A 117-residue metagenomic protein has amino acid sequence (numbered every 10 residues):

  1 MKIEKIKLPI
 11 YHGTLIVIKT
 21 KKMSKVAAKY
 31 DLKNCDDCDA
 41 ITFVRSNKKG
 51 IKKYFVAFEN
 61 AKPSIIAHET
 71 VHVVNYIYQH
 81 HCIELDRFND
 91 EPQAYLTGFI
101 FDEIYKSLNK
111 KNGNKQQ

Functional and structural regions predicted by a protein language model:
M1-A28, K111-Q117: N-terminal soluble segments of membrane proteins
K7, V26, D39, G50-I51 (+3 more regions): A general marker of short, structured functional hotspots
G13-A61, V73-I77: Active-site scaffold of zinc-dependent metalloenzymes
D31, E59, H80-C82, N109 (+1 more regions): Short, flexible coil/linker elements and helix-boundary hinge sites characteristic of intrinsically disordered
S64: Membrane-embedded glycan transfer/ligation machinery that uses polyprenyl lipid-linked sugar donors/oligosaccharides
T70-R87: Catalytic Zn2+-binding segment of zinc metalloproteases
L85-Q117: Post-HExxH zinc-binding segment in Zn-dependent metallohydrolases
